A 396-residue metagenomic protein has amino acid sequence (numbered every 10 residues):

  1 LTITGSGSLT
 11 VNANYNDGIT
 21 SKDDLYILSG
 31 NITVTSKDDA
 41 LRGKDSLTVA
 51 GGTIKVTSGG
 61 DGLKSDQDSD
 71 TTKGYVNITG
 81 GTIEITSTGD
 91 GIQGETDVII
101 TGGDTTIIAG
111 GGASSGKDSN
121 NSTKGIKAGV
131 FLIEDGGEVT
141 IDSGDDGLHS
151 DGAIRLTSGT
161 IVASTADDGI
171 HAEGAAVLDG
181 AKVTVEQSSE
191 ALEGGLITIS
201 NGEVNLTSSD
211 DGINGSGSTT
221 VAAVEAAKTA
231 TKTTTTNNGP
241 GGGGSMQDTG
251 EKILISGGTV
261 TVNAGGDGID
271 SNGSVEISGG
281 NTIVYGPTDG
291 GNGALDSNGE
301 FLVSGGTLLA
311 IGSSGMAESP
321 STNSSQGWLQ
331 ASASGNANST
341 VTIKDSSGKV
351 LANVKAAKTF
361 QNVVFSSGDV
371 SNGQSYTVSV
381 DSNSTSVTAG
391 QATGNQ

Functional and structural regions predicted by a protein language model:
L1-Q396: A composition-driven surface/loop motif
